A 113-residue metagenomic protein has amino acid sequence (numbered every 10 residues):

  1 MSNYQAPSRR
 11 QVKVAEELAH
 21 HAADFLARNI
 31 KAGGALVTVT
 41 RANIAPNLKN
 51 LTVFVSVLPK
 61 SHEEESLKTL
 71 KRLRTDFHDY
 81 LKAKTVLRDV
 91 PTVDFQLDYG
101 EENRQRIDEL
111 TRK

Functional and structural regions predicted by a protein language model:
M1-N50, S56-K113: Charge-rich, low-complexity N-terminal segments
